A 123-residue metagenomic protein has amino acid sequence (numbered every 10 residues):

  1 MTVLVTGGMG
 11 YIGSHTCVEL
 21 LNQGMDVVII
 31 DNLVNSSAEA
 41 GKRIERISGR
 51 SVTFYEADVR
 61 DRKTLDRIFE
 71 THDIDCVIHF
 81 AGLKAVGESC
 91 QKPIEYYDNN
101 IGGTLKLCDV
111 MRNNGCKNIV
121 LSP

Functional and structural regions predicted by a protein language model:
M1-P123: N-terminal Rossmann-like NAD(P)+-binding domain of SDR-like oxidoreductases, especially those catalyzing
